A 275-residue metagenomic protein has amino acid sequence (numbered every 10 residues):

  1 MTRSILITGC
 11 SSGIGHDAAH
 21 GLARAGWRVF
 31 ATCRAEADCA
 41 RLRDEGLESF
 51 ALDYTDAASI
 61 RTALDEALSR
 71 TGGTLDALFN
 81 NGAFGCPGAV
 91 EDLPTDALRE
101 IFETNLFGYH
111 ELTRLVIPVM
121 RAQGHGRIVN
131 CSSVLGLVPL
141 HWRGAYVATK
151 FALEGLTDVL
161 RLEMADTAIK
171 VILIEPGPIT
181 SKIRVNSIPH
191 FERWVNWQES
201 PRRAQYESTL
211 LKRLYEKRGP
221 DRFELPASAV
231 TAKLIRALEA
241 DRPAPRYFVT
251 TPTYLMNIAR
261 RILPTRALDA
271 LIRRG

Functional and structural regions predicted by a protein language model:
S11-S12: Conserved glycine-rich cofactor-binding loop
E45-A58: Rossmann-fold cofactor-recognition segment
A89-V90, A97-R99: Substrate-binding pocket helix/loop in short-chain dehydrogenase/reductase
T113, T149-A152: Active-site helix of classical SDR
T113-R114, D158: A short, exposed helix-loop element centered on a Lys and neighboring polar residues
S133: Residue(s) in the substrate-gating loop at a strand-loop-helix junction that position the organic substrate next
D166-R218: C-terminal beta-strand-loop-alpha-helix "lid" module of Rossmann-like NAD(P)-dependent dehydrogenases
